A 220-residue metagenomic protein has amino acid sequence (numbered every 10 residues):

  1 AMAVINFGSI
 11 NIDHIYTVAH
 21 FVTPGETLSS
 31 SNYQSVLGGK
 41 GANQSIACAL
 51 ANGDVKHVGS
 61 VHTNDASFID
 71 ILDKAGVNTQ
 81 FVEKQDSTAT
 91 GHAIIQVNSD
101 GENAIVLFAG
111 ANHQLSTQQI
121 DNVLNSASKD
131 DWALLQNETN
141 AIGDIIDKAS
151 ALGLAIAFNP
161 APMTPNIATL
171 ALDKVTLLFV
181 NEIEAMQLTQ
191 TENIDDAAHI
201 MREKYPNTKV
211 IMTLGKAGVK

Functional and structural regions predicted by a protein language model:
A1-P24: Positively charged, low-complexity intrinsically disordered leader regions
M2-I10, D70-K84, Q96-K220: Ribokinase/PfkB-type carbohydrate-kinase core domain
V4, P24-H92: Substrate-binding N-lobe of the ribokinase-like
H14-I15, D65, V219-K220: Short active-site-adjacent structural elements
V18-A19, A49-A51, T169: Residue-level detector of alpha-helical segments with a strong bias toward transmembrane helices and their helix-loop
A19-F21, N43-S45, I156, D173: Short, flexible segments with low predicted structural confidence
